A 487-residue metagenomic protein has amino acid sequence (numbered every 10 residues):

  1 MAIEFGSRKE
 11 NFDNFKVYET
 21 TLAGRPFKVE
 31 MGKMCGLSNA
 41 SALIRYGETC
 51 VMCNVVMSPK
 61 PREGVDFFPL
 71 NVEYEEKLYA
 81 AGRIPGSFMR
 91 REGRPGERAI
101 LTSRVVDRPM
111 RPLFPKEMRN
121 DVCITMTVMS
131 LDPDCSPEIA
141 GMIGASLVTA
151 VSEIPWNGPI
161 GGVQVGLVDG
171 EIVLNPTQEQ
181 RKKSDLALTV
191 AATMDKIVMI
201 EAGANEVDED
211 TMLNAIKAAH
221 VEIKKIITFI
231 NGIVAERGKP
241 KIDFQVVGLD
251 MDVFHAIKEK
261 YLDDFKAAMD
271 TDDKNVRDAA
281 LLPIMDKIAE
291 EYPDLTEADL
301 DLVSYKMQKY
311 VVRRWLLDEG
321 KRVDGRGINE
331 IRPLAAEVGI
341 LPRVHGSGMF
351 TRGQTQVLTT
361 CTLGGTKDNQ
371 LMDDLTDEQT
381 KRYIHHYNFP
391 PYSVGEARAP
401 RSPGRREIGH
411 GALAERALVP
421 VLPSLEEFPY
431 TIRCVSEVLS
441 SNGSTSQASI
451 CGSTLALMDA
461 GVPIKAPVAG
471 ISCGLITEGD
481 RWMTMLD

Functional and structural regions predicted by a protein language model:
A2-S58, R62, D66, Q245-D377: Extended amphipathic alpha-helical scaffolds
A2-Y18, L22-R25, N39, C50 (+10 more regions): Alpha/propeptide regions of enzymes that mature by internal proteolysis
S38-V122, V128-S130, C135, E201 (+2 more regions): Glycine-rich, flexible beta-strand/loop modules in the N-terminal catalytic cores of phosphate-handling
A40-L43, E48-C50, C135-E153, E337-C361 (+1 more regions): Conserved phosphate/anionic-ligand binding catalytic regions in large, soluble enzymes, centered on
P95, V128-D134, G203-T211, V438-G443: A generic structural motif
K116-V122, N157-P159, I226-F244, N275-V276 (+4 more regions): Flexible, glycine/charged-enriched surface loops at secondary-structure junctions
E153-A268, D272, L457-D487: Mobile "lid/hinge" segments at catalytic clefts and subdomain interfaces of large enzymes
A399-P403, E407-D487: Conserved structured catalytic cores and adjacent interaction surfaces of nucleotide-binding/hydrolyzing enzymes
